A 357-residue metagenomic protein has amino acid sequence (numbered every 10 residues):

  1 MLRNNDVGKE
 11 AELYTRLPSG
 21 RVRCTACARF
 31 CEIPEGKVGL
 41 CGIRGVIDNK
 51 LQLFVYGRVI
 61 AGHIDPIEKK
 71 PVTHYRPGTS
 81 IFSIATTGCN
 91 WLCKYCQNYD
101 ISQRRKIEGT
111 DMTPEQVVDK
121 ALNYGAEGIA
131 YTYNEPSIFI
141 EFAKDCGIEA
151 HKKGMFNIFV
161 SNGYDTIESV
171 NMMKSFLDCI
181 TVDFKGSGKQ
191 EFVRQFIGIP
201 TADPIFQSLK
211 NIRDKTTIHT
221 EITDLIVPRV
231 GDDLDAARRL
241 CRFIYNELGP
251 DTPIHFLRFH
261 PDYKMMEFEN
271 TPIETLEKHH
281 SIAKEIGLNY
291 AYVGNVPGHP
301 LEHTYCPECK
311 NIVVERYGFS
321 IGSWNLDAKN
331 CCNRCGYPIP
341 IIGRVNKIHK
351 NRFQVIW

Functional and structural regions predicted by a protein language model:
M1-E35, R229-W357: Auxiliary Fe-S-binding modules of radical SAM enzymes
M1-T79: Flexible, acidic/Gly-rich N-terminal and inter-domain linker regions that tether and position cofactor-handling modules
R23, S83, A130, T181-D183 (+1 more regions): Structured core elements
A28, G42-G45, N90, Q97 (+2 more regions): Cys/His-coordinated zinc-binding microdomains
V46-C179, K350-W357: Conserved Radical SAM active-site core
Q103-K106, Y131, V160, P204 (+4 more regions): Residue-level detector of family-conserved "landmark" positions at structurally sensitive sites
P114-E274: Conserved AdoMet/S-adenosylmethionine-binding subsite of the radical SAM
